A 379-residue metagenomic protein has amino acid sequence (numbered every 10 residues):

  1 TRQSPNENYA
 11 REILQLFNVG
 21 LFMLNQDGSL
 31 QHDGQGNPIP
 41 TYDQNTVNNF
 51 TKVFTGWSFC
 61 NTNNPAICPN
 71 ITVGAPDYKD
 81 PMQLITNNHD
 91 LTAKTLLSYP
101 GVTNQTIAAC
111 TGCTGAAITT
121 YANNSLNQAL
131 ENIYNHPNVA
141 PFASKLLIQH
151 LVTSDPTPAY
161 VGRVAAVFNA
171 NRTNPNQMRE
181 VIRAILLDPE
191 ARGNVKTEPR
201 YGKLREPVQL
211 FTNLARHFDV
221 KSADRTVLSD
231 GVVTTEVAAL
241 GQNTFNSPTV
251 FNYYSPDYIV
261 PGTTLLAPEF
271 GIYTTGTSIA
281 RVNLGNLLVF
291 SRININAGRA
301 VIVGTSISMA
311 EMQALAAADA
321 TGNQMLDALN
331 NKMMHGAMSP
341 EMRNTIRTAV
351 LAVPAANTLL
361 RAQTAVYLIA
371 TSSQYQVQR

Functional and structural regions predicted by a protein language model:
T1-D230, Q376: Active-site substrate-binding loop specific to GH73 endo-beta-N-acetylglucosaminidase modules in bacterial autolysins
H136-A140, S144-R172, R183-R379: Flexible, low-complexity segments enriched for small/polar residues
